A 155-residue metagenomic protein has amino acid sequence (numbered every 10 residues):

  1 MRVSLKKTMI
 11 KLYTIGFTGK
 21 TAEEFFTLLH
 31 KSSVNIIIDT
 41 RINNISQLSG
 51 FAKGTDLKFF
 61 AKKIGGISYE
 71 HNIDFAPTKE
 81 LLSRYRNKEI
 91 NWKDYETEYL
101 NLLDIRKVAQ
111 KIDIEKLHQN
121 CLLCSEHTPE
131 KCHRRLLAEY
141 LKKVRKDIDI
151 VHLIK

Functional and structural regions predicted by a protein language model:
R2-K155: Residues lining hydrophobic/aromatic ligand-binding pockets adjacent to catalytic sites
